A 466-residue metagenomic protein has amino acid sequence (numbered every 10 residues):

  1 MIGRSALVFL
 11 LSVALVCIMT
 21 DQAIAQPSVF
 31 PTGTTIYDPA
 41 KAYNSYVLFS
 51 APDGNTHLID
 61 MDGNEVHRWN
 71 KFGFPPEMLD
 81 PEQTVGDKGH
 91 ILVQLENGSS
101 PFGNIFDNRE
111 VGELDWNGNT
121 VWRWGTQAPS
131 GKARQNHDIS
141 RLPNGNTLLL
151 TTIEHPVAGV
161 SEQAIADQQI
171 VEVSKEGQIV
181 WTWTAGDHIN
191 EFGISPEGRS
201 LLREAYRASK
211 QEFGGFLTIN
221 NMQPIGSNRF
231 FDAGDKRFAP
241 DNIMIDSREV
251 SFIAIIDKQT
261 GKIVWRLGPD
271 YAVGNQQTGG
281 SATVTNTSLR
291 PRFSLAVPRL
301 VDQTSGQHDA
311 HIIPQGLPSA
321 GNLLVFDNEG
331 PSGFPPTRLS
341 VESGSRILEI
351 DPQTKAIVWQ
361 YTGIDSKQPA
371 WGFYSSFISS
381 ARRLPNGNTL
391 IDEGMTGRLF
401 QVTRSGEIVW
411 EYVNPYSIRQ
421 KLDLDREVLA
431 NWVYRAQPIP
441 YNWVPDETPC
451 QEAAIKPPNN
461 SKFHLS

Functional and structural regions predicted by a protein language model:
M1-F9: Bacterial N-terminal signal peptides that target proteins for export
V8-I18: Bacterial N-terminal signal peptides
I24-S466: Histidine-/acidic-rich catalytic cores in large beta-rich domains
